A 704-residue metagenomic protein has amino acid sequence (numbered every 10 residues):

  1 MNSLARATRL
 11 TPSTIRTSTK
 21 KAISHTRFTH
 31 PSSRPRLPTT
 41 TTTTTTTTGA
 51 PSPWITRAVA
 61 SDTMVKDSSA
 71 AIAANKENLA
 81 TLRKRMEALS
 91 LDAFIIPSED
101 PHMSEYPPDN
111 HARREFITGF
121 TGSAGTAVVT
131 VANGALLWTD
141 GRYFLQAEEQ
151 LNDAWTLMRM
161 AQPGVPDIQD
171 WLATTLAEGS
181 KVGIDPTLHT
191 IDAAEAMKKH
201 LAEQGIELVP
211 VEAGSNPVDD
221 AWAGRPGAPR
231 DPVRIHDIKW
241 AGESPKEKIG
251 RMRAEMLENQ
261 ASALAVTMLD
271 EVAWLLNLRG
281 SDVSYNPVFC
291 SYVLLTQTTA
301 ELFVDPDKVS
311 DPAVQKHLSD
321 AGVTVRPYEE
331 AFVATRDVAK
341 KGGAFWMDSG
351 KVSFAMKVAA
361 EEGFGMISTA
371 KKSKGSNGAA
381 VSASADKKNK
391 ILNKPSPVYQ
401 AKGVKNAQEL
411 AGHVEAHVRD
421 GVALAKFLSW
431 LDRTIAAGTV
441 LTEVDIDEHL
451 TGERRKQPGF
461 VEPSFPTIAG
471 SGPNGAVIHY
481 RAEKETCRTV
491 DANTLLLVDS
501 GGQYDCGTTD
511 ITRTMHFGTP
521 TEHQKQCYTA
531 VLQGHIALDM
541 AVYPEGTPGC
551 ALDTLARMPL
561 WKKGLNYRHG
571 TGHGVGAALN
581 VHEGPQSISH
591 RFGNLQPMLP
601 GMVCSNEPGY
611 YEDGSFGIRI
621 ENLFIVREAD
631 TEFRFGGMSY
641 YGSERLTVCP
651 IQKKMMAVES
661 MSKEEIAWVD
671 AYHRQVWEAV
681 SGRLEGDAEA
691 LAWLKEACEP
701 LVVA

Functional and structural regions predicted by a protein language model:
M1-P38: N-terminal chloroplast transit peptides
L37-T39, S61-D62: Intrinsically disordered, low-complexity Ser/Pro/Thr-rich segments that encode short linear phospho-regulatory motifs
T40-G49: Compositionally biased low-complexity segments, especially N-terminal hydrophobic helices that form the hydrophobic
G49-A704: Active-site neighborhoods and metal-handling regions in enzymes and metal-associated proteins
